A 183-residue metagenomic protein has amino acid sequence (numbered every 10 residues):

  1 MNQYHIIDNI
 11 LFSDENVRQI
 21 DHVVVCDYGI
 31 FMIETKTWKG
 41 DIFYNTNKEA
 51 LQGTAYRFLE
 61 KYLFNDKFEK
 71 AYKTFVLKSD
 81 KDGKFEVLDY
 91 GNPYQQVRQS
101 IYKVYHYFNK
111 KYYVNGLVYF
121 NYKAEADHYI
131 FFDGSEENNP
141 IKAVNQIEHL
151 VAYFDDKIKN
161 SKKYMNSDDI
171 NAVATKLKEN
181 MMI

Functional and structural regions predicted by a protein language model:
M1-R18, V25, G29-I30, K36-I183: Surface-exposed interaction regions that form or flank ligand-binding interfaces
